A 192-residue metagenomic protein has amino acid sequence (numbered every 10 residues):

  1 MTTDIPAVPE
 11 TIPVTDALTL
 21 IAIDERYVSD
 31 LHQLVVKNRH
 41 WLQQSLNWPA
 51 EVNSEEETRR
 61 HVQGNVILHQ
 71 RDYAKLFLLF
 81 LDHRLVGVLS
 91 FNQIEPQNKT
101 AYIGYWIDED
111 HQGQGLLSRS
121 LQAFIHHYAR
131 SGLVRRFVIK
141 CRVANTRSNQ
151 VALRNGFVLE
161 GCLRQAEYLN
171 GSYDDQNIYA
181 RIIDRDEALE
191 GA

Functional and structural regions predicted by a protein language model:
M1-D30, L34-W41, L78-A192: Acyl-donor (CoA/ACP) binding surface of acyl/acetyltransferases
I23, L34, A50-E57, R71: Generic, well-ordered alpha-helical segments
V36-R39, A50, V66: Residue-level detector of secondary-structure transition/capping positions
Q43-Q63: Conserved GNAT-fold acetyl-CoA-binding loop/helix
G64-L68, H127: A generic secondary-structure signal
I67-D72, F157: Short loop/turn motifs at secondary-structure junctions and domain boundaries
A74-L76: PAS and PAS-like sensory modules
